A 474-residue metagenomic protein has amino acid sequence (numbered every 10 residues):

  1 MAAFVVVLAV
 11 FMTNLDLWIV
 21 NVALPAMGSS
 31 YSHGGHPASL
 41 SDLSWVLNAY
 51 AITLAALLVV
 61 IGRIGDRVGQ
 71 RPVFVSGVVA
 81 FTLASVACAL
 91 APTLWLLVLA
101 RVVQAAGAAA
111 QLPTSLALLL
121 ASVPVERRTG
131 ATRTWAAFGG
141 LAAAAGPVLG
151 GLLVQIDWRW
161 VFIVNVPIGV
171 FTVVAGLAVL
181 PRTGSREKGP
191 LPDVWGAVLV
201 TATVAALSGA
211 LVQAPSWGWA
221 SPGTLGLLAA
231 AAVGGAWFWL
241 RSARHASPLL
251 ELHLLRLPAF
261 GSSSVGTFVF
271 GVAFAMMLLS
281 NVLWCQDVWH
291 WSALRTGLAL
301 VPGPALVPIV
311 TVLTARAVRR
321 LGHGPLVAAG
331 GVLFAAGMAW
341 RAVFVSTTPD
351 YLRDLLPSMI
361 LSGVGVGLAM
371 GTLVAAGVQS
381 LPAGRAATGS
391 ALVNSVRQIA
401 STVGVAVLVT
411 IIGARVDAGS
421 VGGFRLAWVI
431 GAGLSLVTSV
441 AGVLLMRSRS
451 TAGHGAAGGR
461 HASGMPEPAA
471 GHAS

Functional and structural regions predicted by a protein language model:
A3-V22, G209, P222-L227, G234 (+3 more regions): 12-transmembrane solute porter fold
A23-A56, L294-A299: Extracellular/periplasmic helix-loop-helix junction of adjacent transmembrane segments in MFS-like secondary
A26, R63, R67, G151-L152 (+1 more regions): Membrane-interface helix termini in secondary transporters
S30-S32, P37, G69, L90-L96 (+5 more regions): Helix-breaking motifs and short loop linkers at transmembrane-helix boundaries and internal kinks in secondary membrane
L40-S41, V125-W135, A293-L294, A383-L392: Loop-to-transmembrane helix entry/capping segments in MFS-fold secondary transporters and related SLC/MFSD carriers
N48-G62, L112-L116, V301-T314: Central cavity-lining transmembrane alpha-helices of secondary-active solute carriers, predominantly the Major
D66-W195, P222: Helix-loop-helix hairpins in multi-pass membrane proteins, especially solute transporters
R128, P167-S185, T201-Q213, A230-H245 (+1 more regions): C-terminal membrane-cytosol helix-exit motif in multi-pass small-molecule transporters
